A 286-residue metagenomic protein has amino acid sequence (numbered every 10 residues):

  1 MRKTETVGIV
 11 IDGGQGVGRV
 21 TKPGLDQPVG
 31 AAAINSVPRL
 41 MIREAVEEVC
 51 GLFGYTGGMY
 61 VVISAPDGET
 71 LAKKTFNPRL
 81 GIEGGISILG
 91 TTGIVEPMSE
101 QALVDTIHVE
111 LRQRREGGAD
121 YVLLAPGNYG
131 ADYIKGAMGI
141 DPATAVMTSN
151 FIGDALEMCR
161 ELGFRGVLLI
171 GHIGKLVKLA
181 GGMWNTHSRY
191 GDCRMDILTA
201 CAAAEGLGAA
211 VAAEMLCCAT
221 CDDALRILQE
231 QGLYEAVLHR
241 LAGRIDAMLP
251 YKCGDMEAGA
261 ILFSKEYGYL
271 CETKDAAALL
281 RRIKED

Functional and structural regions predicted by a protein language model:
M1-D12: Glycine-rich, N-terminal phosphate-binding loop and its surrounding beta-alpha-beta segment
G8, G58-Y60, E257: Broad gene-expression machinery/nucleic-acid interaction feature
V10, G18, K22-P23, A137-M138 (+1 more regions): Active-site helix-to-loop segments that bind/position phosphate- or nucleotide-bearing substrates and donors across
G14-G130: Glycine-rich, mobile lid/loop segments that gate access to catalytic sites or pores
L80, I86, T91-E110, R114-R240 (+1 more regions): A structural signal for small-residue-enriched, beta-sheet-centric alpha/beta enzyme cores and oligomeric scaffold folds
E257-D286: Short, amphipathic C-terminal "tail helix"
